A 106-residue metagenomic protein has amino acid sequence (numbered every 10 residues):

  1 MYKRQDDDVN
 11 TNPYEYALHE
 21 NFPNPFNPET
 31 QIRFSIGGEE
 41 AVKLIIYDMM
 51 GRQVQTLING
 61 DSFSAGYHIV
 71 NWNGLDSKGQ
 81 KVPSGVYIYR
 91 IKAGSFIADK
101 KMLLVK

Functional and structural regions predicted by a protein language model:
M1-Q5: Conserved small/polar residues in nucleotide/adenosyl-binding loops
D6-F22, F26-Y47, T56-N59, I69-W72 (+1 more regions): Glycine-centered coil/turn sites that cap beta-strands in beta-rich domains
I58-G94: Short, surface-exposed loop/turn motifs with a glycine/proline- and acidic-biased composition
F96-K100: Extracellular and select intracellular beta-sandwich modules with Ser/Thr-enriched, small-residue motifs on
M102-K106: Short beta-strand edge segments in extracellular beta-sheet folds
